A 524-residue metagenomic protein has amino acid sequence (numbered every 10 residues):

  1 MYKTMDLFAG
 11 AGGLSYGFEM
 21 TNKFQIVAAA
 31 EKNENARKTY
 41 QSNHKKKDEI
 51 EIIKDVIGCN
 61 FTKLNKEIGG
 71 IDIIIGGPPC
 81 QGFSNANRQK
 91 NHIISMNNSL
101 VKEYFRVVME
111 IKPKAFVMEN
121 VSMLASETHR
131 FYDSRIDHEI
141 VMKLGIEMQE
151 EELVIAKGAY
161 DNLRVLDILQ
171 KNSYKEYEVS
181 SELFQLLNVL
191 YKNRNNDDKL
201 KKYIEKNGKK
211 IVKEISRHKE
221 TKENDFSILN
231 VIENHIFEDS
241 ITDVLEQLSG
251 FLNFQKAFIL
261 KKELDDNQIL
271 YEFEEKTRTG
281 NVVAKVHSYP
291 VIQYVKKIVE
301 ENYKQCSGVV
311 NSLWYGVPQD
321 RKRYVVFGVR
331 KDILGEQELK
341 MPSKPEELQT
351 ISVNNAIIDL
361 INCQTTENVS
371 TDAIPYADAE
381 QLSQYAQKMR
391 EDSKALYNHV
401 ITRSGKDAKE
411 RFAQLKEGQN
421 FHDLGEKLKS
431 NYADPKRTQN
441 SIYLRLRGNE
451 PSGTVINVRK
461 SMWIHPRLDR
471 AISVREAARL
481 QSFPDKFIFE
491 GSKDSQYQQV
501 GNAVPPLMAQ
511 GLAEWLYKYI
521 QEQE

Functional and structural regions predicted by a protein language model:
Y2-A115, N120-D137, V141-K276: Core alpha/beta nucleotide-donor-binding catalytic domains of modification enzymes
S95, R278-P290: Acceptor-substrate binding/catalytic loop of class I
S122, Y303-L313: Conserved S-adenosyl-L-methionine
K222-L229, E233-L245, L348-N355, L360-E524: C-terminal target-recognition/interaction regions appended to catalytic cores
H287-E300: Short alpha-helix
I298, P318-E336: Conserved beta strand-loop-helix elements of the APE1-like EEP
C306, D320-Y324, V353, P451: Residues that flank catalytic or metal-binding motifs in active/ligand-binding sites
V310-G316, I442-Y443: Short, solvent-exposed loop/turn elements at beta->coil junctions and helix N-caps that rim active or binding pockets
